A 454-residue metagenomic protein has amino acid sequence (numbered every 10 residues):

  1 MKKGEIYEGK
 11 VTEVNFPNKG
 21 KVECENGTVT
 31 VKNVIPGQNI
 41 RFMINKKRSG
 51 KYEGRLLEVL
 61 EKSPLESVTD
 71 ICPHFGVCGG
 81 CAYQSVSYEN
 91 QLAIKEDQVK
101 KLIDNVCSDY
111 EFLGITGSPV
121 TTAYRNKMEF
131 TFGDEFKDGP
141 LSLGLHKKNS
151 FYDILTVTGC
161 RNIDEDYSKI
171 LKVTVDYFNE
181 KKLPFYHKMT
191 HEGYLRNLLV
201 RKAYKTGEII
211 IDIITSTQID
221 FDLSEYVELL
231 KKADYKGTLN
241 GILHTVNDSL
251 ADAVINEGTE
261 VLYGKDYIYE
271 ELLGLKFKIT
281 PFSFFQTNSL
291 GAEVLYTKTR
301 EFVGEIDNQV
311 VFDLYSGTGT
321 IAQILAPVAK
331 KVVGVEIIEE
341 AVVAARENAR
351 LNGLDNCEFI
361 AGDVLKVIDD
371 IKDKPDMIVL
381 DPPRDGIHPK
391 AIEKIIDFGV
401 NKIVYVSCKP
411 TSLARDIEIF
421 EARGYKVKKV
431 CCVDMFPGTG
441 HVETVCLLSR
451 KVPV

Functional and structural regions predicted by a protein language model:
M1-D70, H74, E358, K366: Terminal RNA-binding accessory module
K2-E5, E13-N18, Q218-V454: Rossmann-like S-adenosyl-L-methionine
G20-E25, G144-K148, D212-I214, A345: Short, acidic/hydrophobic/Gly-rich beta-strand patch recurrent on exposed beta strands that often constitutes part
G37, I163, N288: Short, conserved phosphate/pyrophosphate- and ester-handling motifs at nucleotide-, phospho-/glycolipid
L60-P64, V68-D70, V77-F185, K205: Extended interfacial segments that mediate partner engagement and assembly in macromolecular machines
G114-T121, K188, L195-N197, C432-M435: Short, solvent-exposed loop/turn elements at beta->coil junctions and helix N-caps that rim active or binding pockets
Y152-R196, T217-G241, L250: Internal alpha/beta scaffold segment
L199-A203, I209-I219: Carbohydrate-binding surface patches
